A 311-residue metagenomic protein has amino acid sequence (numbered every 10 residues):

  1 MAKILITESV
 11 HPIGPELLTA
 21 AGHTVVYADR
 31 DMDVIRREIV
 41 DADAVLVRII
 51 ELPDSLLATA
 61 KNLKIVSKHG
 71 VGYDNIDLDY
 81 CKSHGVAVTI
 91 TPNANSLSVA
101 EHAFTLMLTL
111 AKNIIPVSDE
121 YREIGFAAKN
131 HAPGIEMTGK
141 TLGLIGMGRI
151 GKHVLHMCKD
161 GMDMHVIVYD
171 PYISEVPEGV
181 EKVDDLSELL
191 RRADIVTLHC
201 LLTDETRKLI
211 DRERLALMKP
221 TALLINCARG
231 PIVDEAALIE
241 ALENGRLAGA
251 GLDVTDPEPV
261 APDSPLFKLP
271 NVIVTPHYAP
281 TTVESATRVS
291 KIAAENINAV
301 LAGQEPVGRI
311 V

Functional and structural regions predicted by a protein language model:
M1-T89, R191, D211-E213, L217: An N-terminal-biased, well-structured beta-alpha scaffold segment characteristic of Rossmann-like dinucleotide-binding
H23, V86, V180-E181, N271-V272: Short, conserved active-site loop motifs that form the nucleotide-linked donor/cofactor pocket
A28, I145, Y169: The conserved SAM/SAH-binding core of class I Rossmann-like methyltransferase domains, concentrating on the hydrophobic
D43-A44, I65, I195, L223 (+2 more regions): Short, Asp-centered acidic motifs that coordinate Mg2+ and/or phosphate in catalytic or ligand-binding sites
I50-L57, I167, P171-P265: Rossmann-like adenosine-cofactor binding region
K82, T89-E101, P116, E258-V311: C-terminal helix-to-coil terminal segments
H84-V86, P92-T141, I145, H153-M157 (+1 more regions): Phosphate-binding beta-alpha-beta segment of Rossmann-like dinucleotide-binding domains, i.e., the NAD(P)
I150: Hydrophobic/small residue at the entry helix of a nucleotide-binding pocket
